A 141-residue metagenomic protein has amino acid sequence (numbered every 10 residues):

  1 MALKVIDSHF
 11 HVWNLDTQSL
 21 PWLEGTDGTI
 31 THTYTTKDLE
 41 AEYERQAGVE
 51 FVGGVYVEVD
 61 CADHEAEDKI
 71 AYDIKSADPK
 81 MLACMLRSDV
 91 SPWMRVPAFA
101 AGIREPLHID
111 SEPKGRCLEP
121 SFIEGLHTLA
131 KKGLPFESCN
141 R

Functional and structural regions predicted by a protein language model:
M1-K75: An N-terminally biased module of ancient metal coordination in phosphate/nucleic-acid-related enzymes
H64-R141: Active-site gating/metal-coordination segments in enzymes
